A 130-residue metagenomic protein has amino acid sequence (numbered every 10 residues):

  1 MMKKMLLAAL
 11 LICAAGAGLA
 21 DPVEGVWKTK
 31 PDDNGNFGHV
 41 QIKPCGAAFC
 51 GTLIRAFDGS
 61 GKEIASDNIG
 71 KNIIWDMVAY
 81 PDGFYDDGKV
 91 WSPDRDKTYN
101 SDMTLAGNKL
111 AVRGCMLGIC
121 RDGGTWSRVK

Functional and structural regions predicted by a protein language model:
M1-M5: Positively charged n-region of N-terminal signal peptides that target proteins for export
L6-L10: Sec-dependent N-terminal signal peptides
A14-A15: N-terminal signal peptide c-region/cleavage motif recognized by signal peptidases
V23-E24, K28-N100: Central antiparallel beta-sheet cores of small beta-barrel/beta-sandwich binding domains
D94-R95, N100-M103, K109-G123: Short, exposed beta-strand-loop hairpins at the edges of beta-sheets in extracellular/periplasmic proteins
V129-K130: Short, solvent-exposed mixed-charge patches
